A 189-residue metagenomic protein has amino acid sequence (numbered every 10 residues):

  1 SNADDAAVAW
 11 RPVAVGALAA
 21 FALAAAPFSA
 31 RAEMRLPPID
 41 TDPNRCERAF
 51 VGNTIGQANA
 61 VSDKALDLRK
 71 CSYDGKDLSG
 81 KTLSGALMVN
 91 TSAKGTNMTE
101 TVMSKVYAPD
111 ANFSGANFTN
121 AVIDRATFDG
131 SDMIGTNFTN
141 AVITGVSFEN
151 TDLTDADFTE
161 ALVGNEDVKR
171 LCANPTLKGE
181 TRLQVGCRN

Functional and structural regions predicted by a protein language model:
S1-A9: N-terminal chloroplast transit peptides
A9-G16, A25-N189: Tandem repeat scaffolds
